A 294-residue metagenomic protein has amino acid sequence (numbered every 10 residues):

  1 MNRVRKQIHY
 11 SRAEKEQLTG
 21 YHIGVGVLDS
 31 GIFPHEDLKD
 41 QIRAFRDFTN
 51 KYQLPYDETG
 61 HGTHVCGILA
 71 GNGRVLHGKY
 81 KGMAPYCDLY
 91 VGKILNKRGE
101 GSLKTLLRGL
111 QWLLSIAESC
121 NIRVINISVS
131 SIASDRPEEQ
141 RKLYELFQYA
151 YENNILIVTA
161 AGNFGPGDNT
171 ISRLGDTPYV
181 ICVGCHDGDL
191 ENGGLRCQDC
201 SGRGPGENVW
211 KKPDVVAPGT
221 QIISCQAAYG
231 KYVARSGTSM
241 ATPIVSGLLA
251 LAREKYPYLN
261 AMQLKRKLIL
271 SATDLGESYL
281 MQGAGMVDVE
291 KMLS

Functional and structural regions predicted by a protein language model:
M1-G24, E36-D37, I132, R136 (+2 more regions): Protease zymogen maturation seam
E14-G26, G31-A44, Q53-K104, C120-R123 (+4 more regions): Subtilisin-like serine protease catalytic core
L28-G31, I68-N72, G92-N96, I127-S131 (+6 more regions): Active-site-proximal beta-strand/loop segments in catalytic clefts of secreted hydrolases
D29, G175-E254, Y258, K291: Extracellular S/T/G-rich loop segment that most often corresponds to the catalytic His/Ser-adjacent loop
F33-P34, V75-L76, N163-N169, D189-L190: Active-site environment of divalent metal-dependent phosphoester hydrolases
C66-L69, Y90-N96, R173, G219-Q282 (+1 more regions): Hydrolase catalytic cores
I94-Y179, E207-W210, A228-T242, M281-A284: Substrate-binding/access-modulating region of protease and related hydrolase catalytic domains
G162, K291-S294: Secreted peptidase-domain scaffold signal
